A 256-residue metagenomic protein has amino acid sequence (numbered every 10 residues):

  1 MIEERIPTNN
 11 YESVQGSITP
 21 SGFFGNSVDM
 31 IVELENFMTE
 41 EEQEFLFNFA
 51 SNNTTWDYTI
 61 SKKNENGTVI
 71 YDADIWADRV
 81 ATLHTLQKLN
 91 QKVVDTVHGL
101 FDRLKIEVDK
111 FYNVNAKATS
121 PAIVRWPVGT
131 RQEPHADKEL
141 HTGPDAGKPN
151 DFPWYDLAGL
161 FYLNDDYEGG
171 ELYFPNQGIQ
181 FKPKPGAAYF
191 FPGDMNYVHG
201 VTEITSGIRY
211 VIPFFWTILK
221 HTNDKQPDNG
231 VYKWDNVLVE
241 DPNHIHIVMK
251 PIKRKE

Functional and structural regions predicted by a protein language model:
I2-F111, K233, K255-E256: Non-heme Fe(II)/2-oxoglutarate
M38, A50, K138, L163 (+1 more regions): Short beta-strand segments enriched in hydrophobic/aromatic residues within well-folded beta-rich domains
S51, D95-G147: Non-heme Fe(II) oxygenase catalytic core, chiefly the N-lobe of the double-stranded beta-helix
N52, V128-G129, Y162-D165, D194-M195: Glycine-rich, acidic and aromatic/proline-enriched surface loops and short helix-turn segments that act as binding
Y58-K62, H135, D224-P227: Short, solvent-exposed loop/turn and secondary-structure capping segments
I123-W126, T142-E168, I218: Short, conserved beta-strand element in jelly-roll/cupin
Y155, D166-E256: Catalytic core of Fe(II)/2-oxoglutarate
